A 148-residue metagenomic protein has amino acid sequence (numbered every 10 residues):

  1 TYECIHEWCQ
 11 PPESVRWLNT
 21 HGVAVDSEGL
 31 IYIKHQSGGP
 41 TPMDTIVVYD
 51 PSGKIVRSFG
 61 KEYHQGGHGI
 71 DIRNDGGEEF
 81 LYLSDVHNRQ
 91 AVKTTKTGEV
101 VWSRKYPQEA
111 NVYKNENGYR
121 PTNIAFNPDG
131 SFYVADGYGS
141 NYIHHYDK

Functional and structural regions predicted by a protein language model:
T1-K148: Eukaryotic scaffold repeat domains enriched in small/polar residues
